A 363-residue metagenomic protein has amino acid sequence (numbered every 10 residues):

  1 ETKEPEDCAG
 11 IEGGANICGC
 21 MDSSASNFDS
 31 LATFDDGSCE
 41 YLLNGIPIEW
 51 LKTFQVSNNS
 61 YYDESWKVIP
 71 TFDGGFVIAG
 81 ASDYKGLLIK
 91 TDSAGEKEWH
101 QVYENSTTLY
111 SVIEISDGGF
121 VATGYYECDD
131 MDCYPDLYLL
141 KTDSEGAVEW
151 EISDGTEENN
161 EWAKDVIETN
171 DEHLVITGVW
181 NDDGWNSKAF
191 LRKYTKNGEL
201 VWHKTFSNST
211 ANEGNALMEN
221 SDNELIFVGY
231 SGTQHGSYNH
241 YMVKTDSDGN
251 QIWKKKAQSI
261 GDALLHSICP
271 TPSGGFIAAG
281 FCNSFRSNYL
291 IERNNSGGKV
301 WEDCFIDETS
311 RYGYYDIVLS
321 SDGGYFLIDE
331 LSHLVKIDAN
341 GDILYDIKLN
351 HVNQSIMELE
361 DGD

Functional and structural regions predicted by a protein language model:
E1-Q55, L359-G362: Primarily marks secretory-pathway-exposed extracellular/lumenal segments that are disulfide- and glycosylation-prone
L42-D363: A sequence-level/structural motif corresponding to short, flexible coil/turn segments enriched in small polar residues
